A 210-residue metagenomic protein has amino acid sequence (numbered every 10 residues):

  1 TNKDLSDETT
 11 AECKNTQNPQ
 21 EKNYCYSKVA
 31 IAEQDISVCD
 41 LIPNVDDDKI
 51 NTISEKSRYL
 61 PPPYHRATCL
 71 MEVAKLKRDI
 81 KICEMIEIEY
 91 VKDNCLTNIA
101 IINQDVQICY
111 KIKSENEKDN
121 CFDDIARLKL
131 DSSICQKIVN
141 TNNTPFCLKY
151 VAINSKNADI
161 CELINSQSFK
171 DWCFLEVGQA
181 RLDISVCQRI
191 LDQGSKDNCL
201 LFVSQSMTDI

Functional and structural regions predicted by a protein language model:
T1-I210: Non-catalytic tandem-repeat scaffold regions and their flanking low-complexity/translocation tails
